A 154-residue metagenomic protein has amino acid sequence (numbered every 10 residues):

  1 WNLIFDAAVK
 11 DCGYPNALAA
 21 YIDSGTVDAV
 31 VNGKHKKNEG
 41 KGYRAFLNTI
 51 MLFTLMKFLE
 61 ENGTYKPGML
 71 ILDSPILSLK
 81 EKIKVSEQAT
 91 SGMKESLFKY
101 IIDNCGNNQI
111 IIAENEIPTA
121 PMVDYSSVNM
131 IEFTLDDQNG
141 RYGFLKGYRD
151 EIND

Functional and structural regions predicted by a protein language model:
W1-V31, L59-G68, Y148-D150: Extended, charged coiled-coil "arm/hinge" scaffolds of SMC/Rad50-like chromosome-maintenance ATPases and other large
D28-L52, K80, K84-A89: Conserved ABC ATPase signature
G33, S74, I112-N115: Active-site proximal loops enriched in glycine and acidic residues that flank catalytic Cys/His/Asp and coordinate
E39, E61-T64, I102-G106: Conserved catalytic network of the ASCE P-loop NTPase/AAA+ motor domain
G42-G68: GG-anchored amphipathic helix commonly corresponding to the ABC/SMC/Rad50 NBD signature/C-loop
D73-P75, E81: Walker B catalytic acidic pair
V85-D154: C-terminal lobe/lid and adjacent interdomain/linker elements of RecA-like ASCE P-loop ATPase modules
